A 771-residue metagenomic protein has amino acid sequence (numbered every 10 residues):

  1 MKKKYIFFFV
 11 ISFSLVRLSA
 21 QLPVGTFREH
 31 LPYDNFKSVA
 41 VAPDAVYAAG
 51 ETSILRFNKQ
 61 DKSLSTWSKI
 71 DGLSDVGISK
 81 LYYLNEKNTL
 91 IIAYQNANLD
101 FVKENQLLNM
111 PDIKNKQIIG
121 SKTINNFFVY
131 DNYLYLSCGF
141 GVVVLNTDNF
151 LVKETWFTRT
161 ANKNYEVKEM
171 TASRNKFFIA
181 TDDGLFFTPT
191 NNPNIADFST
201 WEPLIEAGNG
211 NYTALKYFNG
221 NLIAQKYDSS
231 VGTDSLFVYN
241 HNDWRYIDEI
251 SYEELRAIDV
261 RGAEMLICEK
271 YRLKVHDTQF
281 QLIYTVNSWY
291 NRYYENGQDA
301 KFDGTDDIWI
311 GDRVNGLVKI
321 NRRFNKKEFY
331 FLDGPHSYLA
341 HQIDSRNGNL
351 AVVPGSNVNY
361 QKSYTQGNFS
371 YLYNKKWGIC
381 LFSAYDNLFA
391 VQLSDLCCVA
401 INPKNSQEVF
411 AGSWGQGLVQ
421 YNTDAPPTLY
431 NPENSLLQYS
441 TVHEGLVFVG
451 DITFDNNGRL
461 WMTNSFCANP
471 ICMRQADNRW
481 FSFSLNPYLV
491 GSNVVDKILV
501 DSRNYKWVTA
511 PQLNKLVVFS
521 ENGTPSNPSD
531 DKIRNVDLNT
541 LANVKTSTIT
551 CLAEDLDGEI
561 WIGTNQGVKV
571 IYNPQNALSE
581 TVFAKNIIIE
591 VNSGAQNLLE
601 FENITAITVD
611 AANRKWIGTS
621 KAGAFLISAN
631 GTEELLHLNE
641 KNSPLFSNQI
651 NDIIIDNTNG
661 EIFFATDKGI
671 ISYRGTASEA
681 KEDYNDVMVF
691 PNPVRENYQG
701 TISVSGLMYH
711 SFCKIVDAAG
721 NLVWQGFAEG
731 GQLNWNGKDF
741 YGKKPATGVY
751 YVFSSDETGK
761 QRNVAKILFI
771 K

Functional and structural regions predicted by a protein language model:
V10, S14-L15, E682-K714, Q732-W735: Glycine-centered coil/turn sites that cap beta-strands in beta-rich domains
L22-A42, S68-E86, P111-Y130, E154-S173 (+13 more regions): Short coil-to-beta transitions that initiate beta-strands within beta-rich domains
A45-A48, T89-I92, Y133-L136, K176-I179 (+10 more regions): Conserved beta-propeller blade signature
S53-L55, A97-L99, G141-V143, G184-F186 (+10 more regions): Short glycine/acidic-enriched loop and turn motifs that connect beta-strands
K69, A728-K760: Short, surface-exposed loop/turn motifs with a glycine/proline- and acidic-biased composition
Q106-L107, D148-F150, P189-I195, F280 (+7 more regions): Short loop/turn segments immediately following beta-strands, especially the blade-tip and inter-blade linker loops
Q649-A680: Blade-level signature of beta-propeller repeat domains, shared across WD40, Kelch, NHL, RCC1 and BNR/Asp-box propellers
F712-V723, Y750: Short, glycine-anchored, charge-dense loop/turn motifs used at functional sites
